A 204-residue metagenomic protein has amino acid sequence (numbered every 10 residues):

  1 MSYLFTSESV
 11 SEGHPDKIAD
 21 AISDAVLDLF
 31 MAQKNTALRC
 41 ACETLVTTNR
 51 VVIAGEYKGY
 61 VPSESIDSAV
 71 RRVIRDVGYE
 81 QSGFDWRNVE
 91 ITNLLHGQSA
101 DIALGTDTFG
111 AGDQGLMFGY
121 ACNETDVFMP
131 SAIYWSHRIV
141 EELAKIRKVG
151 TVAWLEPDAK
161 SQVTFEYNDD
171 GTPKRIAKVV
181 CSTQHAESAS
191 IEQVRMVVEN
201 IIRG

Functional and structural regions predicted by a protein language model:
M1-R39: N-terminal, positively charged regions that mediate nucleic acid binding
T6, V10, C40, T48-R50 (+2 more regions): Glycine-rich, mobile lid/loop segments that gate access to catalytic sites or pores
S11-A19, S63, F128, A132: Alpha-helix N-cap/helix-initiation motif
I18, L45, P62-I66, G83: Generic, well-ordered alpha-helical segments
R39-Y60: Short, charge-patterned binding micro-sites
Y57-I74: Active-site-surrounding "flap" and adjacent substrate/cofactor-binding loops of secreted or lumenal enzymes, prototyped
